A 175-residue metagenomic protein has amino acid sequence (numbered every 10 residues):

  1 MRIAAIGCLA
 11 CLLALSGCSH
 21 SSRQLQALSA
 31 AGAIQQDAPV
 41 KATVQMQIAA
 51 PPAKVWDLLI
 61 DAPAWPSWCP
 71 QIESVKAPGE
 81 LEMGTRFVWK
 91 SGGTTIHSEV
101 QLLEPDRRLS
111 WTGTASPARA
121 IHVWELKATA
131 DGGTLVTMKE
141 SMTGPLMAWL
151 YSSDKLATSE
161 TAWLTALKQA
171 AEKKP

Functional and structural regions predicted by a protein language model:
M1-G7: Positively charged n-region of N-terminal signal peptides that target proteins for export
G7-S16: Bacterial N-terminal signal peptides
C18-K76, A166: Hydrophobic ligand-binding cavity/cleft-lining segments
L25, A115-A170: Beta-strand/loop substructures that line and gate deep hydrophobic ligand-binding cavities in soluble
V44-M46, I96-L102, G113, I121-A128: Hydrophobic/aromatic beta-strand elements that line small-molecule binding cavities or substrate pockets in beta-rich
A49-A53, Q101-D106, E125-L135, K174-P175: A short, structured loop/turn motif at beta-sheet edges
V55-L59, W65, F87, V100 (+3 more regions): Hydrophobic pocket/interface hotspot
P63-T95, D106-R108: Short beta-edge strand/loop motif at the mouth of beta-sheet-based domains
